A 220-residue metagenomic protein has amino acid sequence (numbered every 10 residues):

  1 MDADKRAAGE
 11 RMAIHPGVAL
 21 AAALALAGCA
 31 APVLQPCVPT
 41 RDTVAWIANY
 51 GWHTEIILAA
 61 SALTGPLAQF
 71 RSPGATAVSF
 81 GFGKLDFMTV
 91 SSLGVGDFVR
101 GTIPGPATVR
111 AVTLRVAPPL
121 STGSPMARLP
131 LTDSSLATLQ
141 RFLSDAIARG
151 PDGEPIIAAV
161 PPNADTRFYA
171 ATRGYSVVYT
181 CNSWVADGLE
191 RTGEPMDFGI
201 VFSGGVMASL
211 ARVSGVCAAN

Functional and structural regions predicted by a protein language model:
M1-A7: Short, low-complexity, charge-dense intrinsically disordered segments
R11-A13: Generic short N-terminal amphipathic or hydrophobic helices
G17-A27: Bacterial N-terminal signal peptides
G28-L34: Bacterial Sec-dependent signal peptides at the C-terminal "C-region" and cleavage site
A30, R41-A48, A59-A170: Non-catalytic ligand/cofactor/substrate-binding and regulatory segments of enzyme domains
Q35-P39: Short, low-complexity, disordered segments immediately C-terminal to signal peptides in bacterial exported proteins
E55-I57: Short beta-strand scaffold segments in enzyme catalytic cores
D145-N220: Activation targets extended, charge/polar-rich intrinsically disordered C-terminal tails
